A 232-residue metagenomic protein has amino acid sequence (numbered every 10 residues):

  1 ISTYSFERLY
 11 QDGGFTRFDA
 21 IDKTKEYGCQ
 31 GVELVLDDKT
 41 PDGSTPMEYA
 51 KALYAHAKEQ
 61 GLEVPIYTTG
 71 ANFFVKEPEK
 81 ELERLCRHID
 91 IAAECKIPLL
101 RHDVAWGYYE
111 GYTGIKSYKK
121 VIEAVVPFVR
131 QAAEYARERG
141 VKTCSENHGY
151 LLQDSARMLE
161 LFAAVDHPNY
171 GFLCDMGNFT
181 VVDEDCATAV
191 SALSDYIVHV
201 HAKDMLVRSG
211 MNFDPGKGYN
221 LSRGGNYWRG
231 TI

Functional and structural regions predicted by a protein language model:
I1-L99, S117-K120, P127-R130, R137 (+4 more regions): N-terminal pre-domain/capping segments
S5-E7, L36-D38, G70-F73, V104-Y108 (+3 more regions): Active-site-proximal loop/turn and secondary-structure-junction residues that shape catalytic pockets, frequently
G31-V32, Y67, R130-I232: Acidic/histidine-rich catalytic cores of soluble enzymes
D42, E110, G210: Glycine/Thr-rich phosphate-binding loops of Rossmann-like dinucleotide-binding domains
A92-Y118, R139-L152: Active-site groove signature of glycoside hydrolases
